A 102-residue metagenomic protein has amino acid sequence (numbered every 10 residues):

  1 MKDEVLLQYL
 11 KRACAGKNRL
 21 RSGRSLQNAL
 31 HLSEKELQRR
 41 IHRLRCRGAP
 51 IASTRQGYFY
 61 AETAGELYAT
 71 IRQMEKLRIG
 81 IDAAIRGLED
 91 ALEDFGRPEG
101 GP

Functional and structural regions predicted by a protein language model:
M1-Y9: Short alpha-helical segments that sit at the start of domains
R12-N18, S33: Short helix-capping/hinge SLiMs at alpha-helix to coil transitions
S22-A29: A short acidic, leucine-rich amphipathic alpha-helix
L32-R43: Short amphipathic alpha-helical interaction segments
R45-R55: A short, conserved structural fragment
T54-E62: Minor-groove-contacting beta-hairpin "wing" of winged helix-turn-helix DNA-binding domains
A61-R72: Short, glycine/alanine-rich amphipathic alpha-helical segment that often forms an alpha-turn-alpha hairpin
T70-P102: Long, low-complexity, charge-rich intrinsically disordered regions
